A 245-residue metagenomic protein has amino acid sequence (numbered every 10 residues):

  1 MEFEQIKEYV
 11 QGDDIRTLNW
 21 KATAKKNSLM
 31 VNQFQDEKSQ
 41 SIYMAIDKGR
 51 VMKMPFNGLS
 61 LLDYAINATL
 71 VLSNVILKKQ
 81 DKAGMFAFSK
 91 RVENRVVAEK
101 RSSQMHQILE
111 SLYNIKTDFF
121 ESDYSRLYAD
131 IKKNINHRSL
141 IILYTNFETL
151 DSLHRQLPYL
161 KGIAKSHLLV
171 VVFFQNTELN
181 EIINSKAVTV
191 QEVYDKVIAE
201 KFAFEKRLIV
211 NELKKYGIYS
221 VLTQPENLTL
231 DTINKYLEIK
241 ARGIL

Functional and structural regions predicted by a protein language model:
M1-S103, R138-L143, H154, P158 (+2 more regions): An amphipathic, basic-hydrophobic helix/alpha-beta surface used to engage anionic, phosphate-rich ligands or surfaces
I46-K48, A87-K90, K116, L143-F147 (+2 more regions): Active-site proximal loops enriched in glycine and acidic residues that flank catalytic Cys/His/Asp and coordinate
L59-L61, I115-F119, I142-D151, Y159 (+1 more regions): Short, contiguous acidic/charged loop-to-helix segments that flank catalytic cores in large enzymes
K79, I115, H137-R138, S166 (+1 more regions): Structured helix-beta-strand junction loops
F86-R91, M105-E110, H137-L140, A187-E192 (+1 more regions): Short acidic (Asp/Glu) and glycine-rich catalytic loops that position anionic groups and cofactors
V96-L109, L228-L230: Short, electropositive alpha-helical surface patch
S103-L140: Von Willebrand factor
D151, L157-L245: Von Willebrand factor type A / integrin I
